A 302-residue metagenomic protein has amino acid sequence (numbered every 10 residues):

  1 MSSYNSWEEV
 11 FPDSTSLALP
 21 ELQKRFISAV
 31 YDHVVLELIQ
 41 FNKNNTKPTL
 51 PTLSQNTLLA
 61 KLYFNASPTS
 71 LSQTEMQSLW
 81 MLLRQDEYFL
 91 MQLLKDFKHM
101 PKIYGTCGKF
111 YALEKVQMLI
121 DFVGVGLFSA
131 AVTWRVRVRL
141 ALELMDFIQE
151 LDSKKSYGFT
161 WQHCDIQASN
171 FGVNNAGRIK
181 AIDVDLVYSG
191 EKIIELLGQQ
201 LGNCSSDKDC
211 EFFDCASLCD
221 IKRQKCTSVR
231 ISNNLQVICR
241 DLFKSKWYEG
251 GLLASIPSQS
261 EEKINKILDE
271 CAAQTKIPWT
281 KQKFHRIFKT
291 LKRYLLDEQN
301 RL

Functional and structural regions predicted by a protein language model:
M1-A18, L58-A60, S67-P68: Glycine-rich ATP phosphate-binding loop
Q23-Y88, K95, H99-F147, E191-I193: Conserved structural core of kinase catalytic domains
L90-Q92, M100-K102, W161-Q162, F171: Beta-strand elements of modular eukaryotic interaction domains
G105-Y111, Q162-I166, L252-S260: Short amphipathic alpha-helical segments embedded in low-complexity Lys/Glu-rich regions
D146-W161: Protein kinase catalytic-loop region centered on the HRD/HxD motif
Y157-V229: Catalytic activation segment of kinase domains across protein kinase-like and atypical kinase folds
C210-L302: Helical subdomain adjoining the active site within ATP-dependent kinase catalytic cores
